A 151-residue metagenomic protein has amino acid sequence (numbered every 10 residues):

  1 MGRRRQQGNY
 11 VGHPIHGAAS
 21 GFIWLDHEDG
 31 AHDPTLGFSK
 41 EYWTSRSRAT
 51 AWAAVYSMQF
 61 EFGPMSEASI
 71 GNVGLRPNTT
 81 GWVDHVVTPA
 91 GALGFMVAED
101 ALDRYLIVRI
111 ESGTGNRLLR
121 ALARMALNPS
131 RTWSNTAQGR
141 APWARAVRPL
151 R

Functional and structural regions predicted by a protein language model:
M1-R151: Hydrophobic alpha-helical membrane segments
